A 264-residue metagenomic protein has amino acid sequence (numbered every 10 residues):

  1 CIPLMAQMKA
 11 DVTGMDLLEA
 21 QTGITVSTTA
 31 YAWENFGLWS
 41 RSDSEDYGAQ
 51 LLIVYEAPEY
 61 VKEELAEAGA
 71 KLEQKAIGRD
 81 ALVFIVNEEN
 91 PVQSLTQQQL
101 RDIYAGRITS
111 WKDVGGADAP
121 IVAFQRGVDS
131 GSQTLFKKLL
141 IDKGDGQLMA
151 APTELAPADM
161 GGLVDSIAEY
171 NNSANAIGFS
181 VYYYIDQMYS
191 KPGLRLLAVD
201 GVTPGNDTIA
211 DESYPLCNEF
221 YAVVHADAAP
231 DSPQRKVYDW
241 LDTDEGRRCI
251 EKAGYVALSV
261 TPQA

Functional and structural regions predicted by a protein language model:
C1-Y104: N-terminal segment of the mature folded domain
K9, T13-G23, N87-N90, R101-T109 (+6 more regions): Sec-exported extracytoplasmic/periplasmic mature domains
G14, E212-S213, F220-A264: Extracellular/periplasmic juxtamembrane helices and adjacent flexible linkers that interface with membrane partners
A32-G37, D129-V202: Ligand-binding pocket segment of bilobal, Venus flytrap-like solute-binding proteins
V61-Q74, R79-D80, A174, D186-A210: Ligand-binding "clamshell"
E73, R79-F84, N90-P91, P120-V122 (+2 more regions): Small-molecule pocket liners
E88-L95, D129-S132, D227-P233: Short helix-loop capping/hinge motifs at secondary-structure junctions, enriched in acidic/polar residues
R101-F136: Short loop->beta-strand "edge-of-pocket" segments that line small-molecule binding or catalytic clefts across diverse
